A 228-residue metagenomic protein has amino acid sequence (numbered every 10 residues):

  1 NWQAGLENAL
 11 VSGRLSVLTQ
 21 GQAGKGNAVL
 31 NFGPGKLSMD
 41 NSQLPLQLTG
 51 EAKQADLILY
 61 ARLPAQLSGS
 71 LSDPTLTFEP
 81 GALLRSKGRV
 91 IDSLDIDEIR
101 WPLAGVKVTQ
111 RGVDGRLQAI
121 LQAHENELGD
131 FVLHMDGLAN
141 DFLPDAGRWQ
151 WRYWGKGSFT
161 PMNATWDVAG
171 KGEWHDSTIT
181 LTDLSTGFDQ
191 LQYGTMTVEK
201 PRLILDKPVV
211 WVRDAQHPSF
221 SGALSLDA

Functional and structural regions predicted by a protein language model:
N1-A9, G13-T75, S86, D92-G112 (+7 more regions): Extended lipid/amphipathic-ligand handling interfaces
F78, T186-L191: Short acidic, Pro/Gly- and aromatic-enriched capping/linker segments at domain boundaries
